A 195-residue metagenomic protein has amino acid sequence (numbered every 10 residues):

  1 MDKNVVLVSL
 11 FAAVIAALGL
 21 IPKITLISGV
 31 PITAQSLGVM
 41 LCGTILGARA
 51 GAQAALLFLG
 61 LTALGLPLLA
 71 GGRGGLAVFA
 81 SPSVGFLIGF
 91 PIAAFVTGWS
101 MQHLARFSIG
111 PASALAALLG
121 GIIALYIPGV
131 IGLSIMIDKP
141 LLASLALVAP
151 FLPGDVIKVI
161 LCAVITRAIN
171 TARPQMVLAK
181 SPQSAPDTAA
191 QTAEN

Functional and structural regions predicted by a protein language model:
M1-A52: Hydrophobic transmembrane alpha-helices
L7-I15, V39, G43, A54-T62 (+10 more regions): Alpha-helical transmembrane segments in multi-pass membrane proteins
G19-P31, L59-A93: Interfacial aromatic-anchored transmembrane helix boundaries in multi-pass membrane proteins
S28, G72, L104-P182: Membrane-embedded alpha-helical hairpins and interfacial helices in multi-pass inner-membrane proteins
A34-Q35, F79-A80, K139-L145: Juxtamembrane helix-entry segments on the extracytoplasmic side of multipass membrane proteins
L46-G47, S81, I109: A helix-boundary/kink motif common to multi-pass secondary transporters, especially Major Facilitator Superfamily
R49-A50, V84, S113, A143: Residue-level recognition of membrane-helix boundary sites in multi-pass small-molecule transporters
M176-E194: Membrane-interfacial, low-structure loops and terminal tails that flank and connect transmembrane helices in multi-pass
